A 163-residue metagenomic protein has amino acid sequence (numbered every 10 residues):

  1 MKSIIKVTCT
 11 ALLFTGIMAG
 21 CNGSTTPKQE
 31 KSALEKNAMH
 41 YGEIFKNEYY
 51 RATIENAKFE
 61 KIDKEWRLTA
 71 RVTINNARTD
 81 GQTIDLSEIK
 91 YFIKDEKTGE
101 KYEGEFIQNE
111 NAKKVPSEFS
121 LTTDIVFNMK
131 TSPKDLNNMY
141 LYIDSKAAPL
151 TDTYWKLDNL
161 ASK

Functional and structural regions predicted by a protein language model:
M1-C9: Bacterial N-terminal signal peptides that target proteins for export
G16-G20: C-terminal motif of bacterial Sec signal peptides marking the signal peptidase cleavage site
N22-N56: N-terminal, intrinsically disordered, polar/charged segments of Gram-positive cell-envelope systems that serve as
N37-K46, L86-K97, S117-K163: Surface-exposed edge beta-strand/loop patches
E65, T79-I84, K134-L136: Short acidic/proline- and small/hydrophobic-mixed sequence motifs that coincide with surface turns and coil-to-beta
R67-R78: Short, well-ordered beta-strand segments enriched in hydrophobic/aromatic residues
G99-E110: Short beta-strand and strand-turn-strand segments in soluble, beta-rich domains
E110-P116: Beta-strand-rich interaction surfaces with strong enrichment in secreted/lumenal proteins
